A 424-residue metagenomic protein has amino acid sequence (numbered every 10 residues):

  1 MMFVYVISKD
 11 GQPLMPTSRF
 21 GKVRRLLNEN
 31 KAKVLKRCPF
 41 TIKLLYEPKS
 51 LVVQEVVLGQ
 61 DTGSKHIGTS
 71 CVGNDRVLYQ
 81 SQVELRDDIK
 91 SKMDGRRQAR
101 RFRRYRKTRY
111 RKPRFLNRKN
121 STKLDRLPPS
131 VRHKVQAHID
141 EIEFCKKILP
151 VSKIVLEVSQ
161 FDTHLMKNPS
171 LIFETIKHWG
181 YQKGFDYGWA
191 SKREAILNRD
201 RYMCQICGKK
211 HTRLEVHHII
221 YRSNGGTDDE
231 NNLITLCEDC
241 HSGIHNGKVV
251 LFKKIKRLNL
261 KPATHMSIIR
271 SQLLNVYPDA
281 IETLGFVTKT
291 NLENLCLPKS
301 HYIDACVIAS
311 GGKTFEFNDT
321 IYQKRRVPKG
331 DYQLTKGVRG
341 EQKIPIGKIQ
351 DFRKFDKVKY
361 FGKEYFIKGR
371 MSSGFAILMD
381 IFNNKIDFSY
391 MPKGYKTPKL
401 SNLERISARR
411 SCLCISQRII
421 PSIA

Functional and structural regions predicted by a protein language model:
V4, E55, L197-R201, T212 (+2 more regions): Short metal-coordination and nucleic-acid-contact micro-motifs, chiefly zinc-binding Cys/His arrays
P13, T17-L51, F185: Charged, flexible boundary elements
L51, V72-K183, Y187, L251-K354 (+1 more regions): Substrate-contacting helices/loops that form the catalytic groove of nucleic-acid and nucleotide-polymer processing
Q54-G73: Gly/Thr-rich phosphate-binding beta-strand-loop-beta motif of the actin/hexokinase/Hsp70
Y79, N383-L400: A short macromolecule-binding patch
Q205-E238, S242-V249: Histidine-centered nuclease catalytic patch
D356-K357, K363-I377: Short beta-strand-centered aromatic/proline hotspots
